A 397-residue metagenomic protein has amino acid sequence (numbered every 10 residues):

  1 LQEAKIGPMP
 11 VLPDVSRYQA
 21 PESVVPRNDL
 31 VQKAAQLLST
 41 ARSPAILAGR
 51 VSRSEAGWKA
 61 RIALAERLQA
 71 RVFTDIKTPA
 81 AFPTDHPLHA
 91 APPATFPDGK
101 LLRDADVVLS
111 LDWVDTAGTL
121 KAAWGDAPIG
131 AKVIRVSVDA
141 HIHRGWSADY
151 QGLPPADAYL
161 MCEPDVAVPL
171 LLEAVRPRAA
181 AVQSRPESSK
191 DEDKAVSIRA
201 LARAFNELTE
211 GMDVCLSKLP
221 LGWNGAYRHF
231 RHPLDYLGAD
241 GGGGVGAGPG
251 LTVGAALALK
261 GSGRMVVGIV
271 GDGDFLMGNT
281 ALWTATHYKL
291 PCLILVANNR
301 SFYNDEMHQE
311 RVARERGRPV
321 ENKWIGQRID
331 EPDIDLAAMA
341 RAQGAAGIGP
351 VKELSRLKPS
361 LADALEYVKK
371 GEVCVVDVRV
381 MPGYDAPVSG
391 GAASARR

Functional and structural regions predicted by a protein language model:
L1-T40: Conformationally flexible catalytic loops at phosphate/diphosphate-handling active centers
M9-S16, Q32, Q36, G130-L219 (+3 more regions): Phosphate/pyrophosphate-binding active-site segments
L30-P44, L64-R67, L102-D104, A204-G211 (+2 more regions): Glycine-rich phosphate/diphosphate-binding loops that line cofactor/substrate pockets in enzymes
R50-G145, H232-G263, L276-T280, R311 (+3 more regions): Glycine-rich, anion-gripping cofactor-binding loops and their flanking helix/strand elements in enzyme active sites
G145, K289-R318: A short, conserved beta-to-alpha structural element at the edge of catalytic cores that scaffolds binding
A158-C162, N279-N299, P387-G390: A short alpha/beta connector and helix-capping loop motif
Q183-G261: Active-site diphosphate/adenylate-binding microenvironment
M307-P332, R397: Acidic, Ser/Thr-rich peripheral helices and adjacent loops at domain boundaries
